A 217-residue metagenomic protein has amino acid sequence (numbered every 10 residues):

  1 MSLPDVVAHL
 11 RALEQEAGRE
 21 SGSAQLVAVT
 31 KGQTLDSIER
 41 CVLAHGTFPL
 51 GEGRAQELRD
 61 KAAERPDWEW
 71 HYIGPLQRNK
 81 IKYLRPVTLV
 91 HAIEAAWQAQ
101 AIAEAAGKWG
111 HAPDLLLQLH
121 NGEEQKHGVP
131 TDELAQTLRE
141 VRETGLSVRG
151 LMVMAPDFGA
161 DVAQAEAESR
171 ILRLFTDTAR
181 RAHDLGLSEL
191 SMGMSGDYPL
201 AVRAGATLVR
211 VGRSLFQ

Functional and structural regions predicted by a protein language model:
M1-G196, V202-A204: Conserved alpha/beta-domain cores
V90, V209-R210: Paired acidic/hydrophobic, glycine-rich loop segments that form the ligand-binding mouth/hinge of periplasmic-binding
P199-R203, R210-Q217: Expand to "…catalyze enediolate/carbanion chemistry for C-C bond making/breaking, isomerization, decarboxylation
